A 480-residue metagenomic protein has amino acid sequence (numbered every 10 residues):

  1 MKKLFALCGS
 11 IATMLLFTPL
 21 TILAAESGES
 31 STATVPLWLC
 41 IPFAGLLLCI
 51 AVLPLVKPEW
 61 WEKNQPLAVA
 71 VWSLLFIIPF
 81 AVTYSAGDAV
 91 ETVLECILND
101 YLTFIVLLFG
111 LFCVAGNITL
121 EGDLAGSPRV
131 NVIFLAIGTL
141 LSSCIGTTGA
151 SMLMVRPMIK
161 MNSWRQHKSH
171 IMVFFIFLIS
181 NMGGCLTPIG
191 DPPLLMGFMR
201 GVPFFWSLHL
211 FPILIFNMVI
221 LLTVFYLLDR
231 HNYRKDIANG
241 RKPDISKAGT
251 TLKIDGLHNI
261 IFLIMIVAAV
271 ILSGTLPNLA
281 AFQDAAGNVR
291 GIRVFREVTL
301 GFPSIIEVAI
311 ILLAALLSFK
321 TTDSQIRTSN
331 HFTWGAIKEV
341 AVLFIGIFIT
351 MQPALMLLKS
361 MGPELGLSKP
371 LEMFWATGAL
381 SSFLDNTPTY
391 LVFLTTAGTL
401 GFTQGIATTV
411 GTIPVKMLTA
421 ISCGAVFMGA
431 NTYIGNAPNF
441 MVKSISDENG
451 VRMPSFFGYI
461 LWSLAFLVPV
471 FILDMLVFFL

Functional and structural regions predicted by a protein language model:
M1-A25: N-terminal secretory/membrane targeting signals
T21-E26, P58-E59, I77-Y101, F109-G126 (+4 more regions): Transmembrane alpha-helix boundary signature
S27-L39, W60-A68, V90-L102, F204-I213 (+5 more regions): Interfacial loop-to-helix junctions that mark the boundaries of transmembrane helices in multi-pass membrane
W38-I50, N64-F80, Y101-G110, A136 (+4 more regions): Hydrophobic mid-bilayer segments of alpha-helices in multi-pass membrane transport proteins, especially secondary
W60, H167, L186-T187, F205-I254 (+1 more regions): Juxtamembrane and boundary regions of transmembrane helices in multi-pass small-molecule transporters and channels
P79-A81, S142, L153-H167, I171-V173 (+4 more regions): Membrane-interfacial helix-loop connectors
S207-T321, V477: Core mid-bundle transmembrane helix pairs that form the ion/substrate translocation pathway in diverse multi-pass
M265-V392, T396-L400: Transmembrane helical segments that form the transport core of multi-pass membrane transport proteins
